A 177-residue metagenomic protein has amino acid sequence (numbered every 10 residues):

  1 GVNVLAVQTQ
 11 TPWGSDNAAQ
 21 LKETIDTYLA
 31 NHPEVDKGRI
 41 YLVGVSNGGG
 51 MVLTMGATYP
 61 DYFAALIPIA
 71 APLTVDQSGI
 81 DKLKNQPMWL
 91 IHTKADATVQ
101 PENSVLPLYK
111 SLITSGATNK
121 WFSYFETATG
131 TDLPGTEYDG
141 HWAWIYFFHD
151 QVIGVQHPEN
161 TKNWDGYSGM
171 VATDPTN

Functional and structural regions predicted by a protein language model:
G1-V2: Short amphipathic alpha-helix adjacent to the substrate-entry channel of hydrolases
Q8, V43, I69-A70, I91 (+1 more regions): Alpha/beta-hydrolase-fold catalytic nucleophile elbow
T9, I67-V75, A95: Active-site nucleophile loop of the alpha/beta-hydrolase fold
W13-D16, G49-L53, T74-G79, A97-E102 (+1 more regions): Extracytoplasmic/secreted cell-surface and envelope-processing proteins
W13-S46: Gly/Ser-rich "nucleophile elbow"/oxyanion-hole loop immediately N-terminal to the catalytic nucleophile in hydrolases
G49-P60, L66: Short glycine-enriched nucleophile-adjacent loop and the immediately C-terminal alpha-helix near the catalytic center
G79-N85: Short, conserved loop/helix-junction motifs that constitute active-site signature segments in enzyme catalytic cores
I91, A97, N103-L106, I113-N177: C-terminal catalytic histidine-bearing segment of alpha/beta-hydrolase fold enzymes
